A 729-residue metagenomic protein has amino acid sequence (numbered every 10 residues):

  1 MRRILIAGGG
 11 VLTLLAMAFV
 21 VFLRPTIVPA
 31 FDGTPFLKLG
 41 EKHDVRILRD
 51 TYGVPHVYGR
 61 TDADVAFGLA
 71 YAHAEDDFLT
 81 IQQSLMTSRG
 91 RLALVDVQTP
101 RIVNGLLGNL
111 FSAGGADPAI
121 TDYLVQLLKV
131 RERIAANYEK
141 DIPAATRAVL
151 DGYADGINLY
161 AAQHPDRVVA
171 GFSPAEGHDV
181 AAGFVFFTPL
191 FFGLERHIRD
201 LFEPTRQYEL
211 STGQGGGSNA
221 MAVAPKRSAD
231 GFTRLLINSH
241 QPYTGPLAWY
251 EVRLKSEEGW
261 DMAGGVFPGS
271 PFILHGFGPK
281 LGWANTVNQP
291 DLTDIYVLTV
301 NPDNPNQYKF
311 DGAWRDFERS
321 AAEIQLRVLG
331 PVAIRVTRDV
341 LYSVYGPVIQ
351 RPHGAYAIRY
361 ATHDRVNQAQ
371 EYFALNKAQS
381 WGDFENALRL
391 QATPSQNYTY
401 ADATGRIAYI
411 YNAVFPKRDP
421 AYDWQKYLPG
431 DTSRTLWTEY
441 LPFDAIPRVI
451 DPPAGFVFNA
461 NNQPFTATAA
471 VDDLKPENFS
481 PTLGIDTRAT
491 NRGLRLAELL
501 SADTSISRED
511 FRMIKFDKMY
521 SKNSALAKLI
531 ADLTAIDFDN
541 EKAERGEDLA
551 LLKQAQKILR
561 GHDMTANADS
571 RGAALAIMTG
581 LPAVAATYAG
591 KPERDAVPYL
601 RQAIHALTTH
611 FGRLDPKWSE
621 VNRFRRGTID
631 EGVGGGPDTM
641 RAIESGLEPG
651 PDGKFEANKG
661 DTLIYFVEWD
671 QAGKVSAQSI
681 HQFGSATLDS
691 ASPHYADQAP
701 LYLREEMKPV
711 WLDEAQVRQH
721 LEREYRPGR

Functional and structural regions predicted by a protein language model:
R2-K528, A535-F538, E547-R729: C-terminal/peripheral segments of proteins
A543: Glycine-rich cofactor-pocket loops
